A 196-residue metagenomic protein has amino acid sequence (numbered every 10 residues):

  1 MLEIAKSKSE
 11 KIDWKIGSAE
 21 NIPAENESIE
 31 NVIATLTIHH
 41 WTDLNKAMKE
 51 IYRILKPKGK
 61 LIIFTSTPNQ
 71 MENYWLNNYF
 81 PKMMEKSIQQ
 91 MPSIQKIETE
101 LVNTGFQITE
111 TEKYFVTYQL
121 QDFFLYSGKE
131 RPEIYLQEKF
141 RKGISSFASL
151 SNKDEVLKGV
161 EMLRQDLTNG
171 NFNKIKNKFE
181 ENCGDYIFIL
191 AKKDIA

Functional and structural regions predicted by a protein language model:
A5-K6: Conserved SAM-binding loop
S9-E25: Conserved SAM-binding strand-loop segment of SAM-dependent methyltransferases
I33: A conserved beta-strand element that flanks and buttresses the S-adenosyl-L-methionine
L36-H40, T65: Short catalytic micro-motifs in class I SAM-dependent methyltransferases
N45-K60: A short glycine-rich, Lys/Arg-flanked "PGG" loop and its adjoining helix->strand segment in the class I
K60-P92, T117-Y126: Conserved class I S-adenosyl-L-methionine
Q89-T111, K158: Short alpha-helix
E110-A196: Conserved Class I S-adenosyl-L-methionine
